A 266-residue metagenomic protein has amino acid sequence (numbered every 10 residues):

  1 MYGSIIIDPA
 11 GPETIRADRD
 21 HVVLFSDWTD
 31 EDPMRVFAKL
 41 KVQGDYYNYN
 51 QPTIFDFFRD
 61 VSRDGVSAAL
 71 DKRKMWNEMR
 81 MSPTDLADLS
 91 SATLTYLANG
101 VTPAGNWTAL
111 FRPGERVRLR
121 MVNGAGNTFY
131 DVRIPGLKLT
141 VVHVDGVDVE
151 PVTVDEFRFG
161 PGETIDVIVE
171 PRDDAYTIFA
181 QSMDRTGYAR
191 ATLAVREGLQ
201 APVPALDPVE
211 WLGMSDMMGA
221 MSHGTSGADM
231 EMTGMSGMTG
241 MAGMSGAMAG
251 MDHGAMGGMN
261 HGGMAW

Functional and structural regions predicted by a protein language model:
M1-R133, L137-F159, V167-I168, E197-A249 (+1 more regions): Histidine-centered copper-binding motifs that mark active-site loops of extracellular/periplasmic copper enzymes
F129, D173-D174: Ser/Thr/Pro-rich, low-complexity mucin-like regions that serve as glycosylated stalks/linkers or repetitive adhesive
G162: Ligand-binding face of N-terminal immunoglobulin V-set domains in extracellular IgSF glycoproteins
I165-D173: Short, hydrophobic beta-strand segments
D174-A205: Terminal connector regions
